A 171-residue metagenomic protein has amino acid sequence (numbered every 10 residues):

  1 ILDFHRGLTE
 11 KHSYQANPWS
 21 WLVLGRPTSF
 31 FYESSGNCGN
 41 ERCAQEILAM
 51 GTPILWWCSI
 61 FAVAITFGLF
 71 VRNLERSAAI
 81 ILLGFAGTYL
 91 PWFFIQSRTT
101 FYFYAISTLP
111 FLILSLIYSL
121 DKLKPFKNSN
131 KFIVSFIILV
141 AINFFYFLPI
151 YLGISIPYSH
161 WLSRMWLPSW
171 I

Functional and structural regions predicted by a protein language model:
I1-L24, P157-W161, M165: Aromatic-rich transmembrane-lumenal/periplasmic boundary elements in polytopic membrane proteins
S20-M50, H160-I171: Juxtamembrane membrane-water interface segments that cap and precede transmembrane helices
N37, A49-E75: Hydrophobic, aromatic-rich transmembrane alpha-helices and their immediate juxtamembrane boundary segments
P53, R72-G84, N128-F136: Membrane-interfacial loop-to-transmembrane alpha-helix junctions, especially the N-terminal start
C58-A62, R72-F94: Transmembrane alpha-helix segments characteristic of polytopic inner-membrane glycan-assembly/cell-envelope
F93-I106, I150-S155: Membrane-interface catalytic loops of GT-C/OST-like multi-pass glycosylation enzymes that act
T99-L120: Hydrophobic/aromatic-rich transmembrane helices and adjacent perimembrane loops
S115, K122-I171: Transmembrane helical bundles and short interhelical boundary loops of multi-pass, membrane-embedded
